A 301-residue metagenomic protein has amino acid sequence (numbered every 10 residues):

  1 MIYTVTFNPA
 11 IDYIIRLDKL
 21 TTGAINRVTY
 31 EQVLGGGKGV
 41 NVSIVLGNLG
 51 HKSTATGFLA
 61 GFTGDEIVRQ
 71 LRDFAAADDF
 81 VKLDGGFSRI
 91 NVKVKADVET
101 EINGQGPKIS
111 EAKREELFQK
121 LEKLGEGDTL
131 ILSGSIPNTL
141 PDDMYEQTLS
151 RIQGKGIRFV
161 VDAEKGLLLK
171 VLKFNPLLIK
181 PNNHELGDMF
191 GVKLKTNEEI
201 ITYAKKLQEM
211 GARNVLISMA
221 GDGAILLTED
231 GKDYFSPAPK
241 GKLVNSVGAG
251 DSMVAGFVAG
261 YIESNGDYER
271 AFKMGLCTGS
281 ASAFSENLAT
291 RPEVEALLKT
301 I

Functional and structural regions predicted by a protein language model:
M1-G23: Positively charged, low-complexity intrinsically disordered leader regions
R27-F87: Substrate-binding N-lobe of the ribokinase-like
I44-K52, K95, G260-S264: Alpha-helix C-terminal capping segments
L83, K93-E126: Conserved phosphate-binding/catalytic loop of the ribokinase/pfkB sugar-kinase fold
E101-N103, D128-G134, D162, K180-E185: Short beta-strands and strand-loop turn motifs
E115-F118, D142-L149, K195-I201, S236-G241: Charged helix-capping and loop-helix junction motifs
E146-D230: Conserved phosphate/ATP/ADP-binding segment of small-molecule kinases
E198-I301: Conserved phosphate-binding/catalytic region of the ribokinase-like
